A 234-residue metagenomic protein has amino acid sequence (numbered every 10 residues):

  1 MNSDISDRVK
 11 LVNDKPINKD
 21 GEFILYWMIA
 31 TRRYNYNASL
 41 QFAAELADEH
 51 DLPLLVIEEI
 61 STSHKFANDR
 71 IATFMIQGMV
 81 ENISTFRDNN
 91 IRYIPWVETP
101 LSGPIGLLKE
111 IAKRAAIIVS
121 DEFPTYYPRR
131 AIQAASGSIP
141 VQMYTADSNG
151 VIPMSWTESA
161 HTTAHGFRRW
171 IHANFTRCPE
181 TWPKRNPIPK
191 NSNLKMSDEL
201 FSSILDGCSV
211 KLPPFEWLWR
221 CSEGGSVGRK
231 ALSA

Functional and structural regions predicted by a protein language model:
M1-N186: Trp/Phe/Arg-rich N-terminal binding region typifying the photolyase-homology
D20, A160-A234: Glycine/tryptophan-enriched, flexible segments
